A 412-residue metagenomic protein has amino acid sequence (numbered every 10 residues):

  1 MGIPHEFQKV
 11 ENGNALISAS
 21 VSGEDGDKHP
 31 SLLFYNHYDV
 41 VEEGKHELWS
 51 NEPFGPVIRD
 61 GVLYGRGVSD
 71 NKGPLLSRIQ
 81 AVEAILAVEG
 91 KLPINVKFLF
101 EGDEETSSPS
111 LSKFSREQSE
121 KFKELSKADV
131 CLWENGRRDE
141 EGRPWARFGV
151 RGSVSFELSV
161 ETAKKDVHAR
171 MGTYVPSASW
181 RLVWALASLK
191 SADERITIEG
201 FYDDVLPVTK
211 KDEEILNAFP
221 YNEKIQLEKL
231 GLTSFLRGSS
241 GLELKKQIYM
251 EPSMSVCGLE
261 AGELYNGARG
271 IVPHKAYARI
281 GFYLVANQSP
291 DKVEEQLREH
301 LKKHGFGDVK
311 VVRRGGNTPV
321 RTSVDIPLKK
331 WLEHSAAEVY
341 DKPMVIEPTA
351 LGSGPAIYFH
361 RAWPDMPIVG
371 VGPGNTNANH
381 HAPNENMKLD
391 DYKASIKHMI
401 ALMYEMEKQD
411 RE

Functional and structural regions predicted by a protein language model:
M1-H29, S50, F54-P56: A non-catalytic alpha/beta surface segment that caps or lines the substrate-entry region of metallo-dependent hydrolase
D27-H29, E140-E141, T197-K275, Y283-Q296 (+2 more regions): An extended, acidic, His-containing surface patch that forms the Zn2+-binding/catalytic region of metallohydrolases
K28-F100: Active-site metal-coordination/substrate-binding segment of hydrolases, especially metallo-dependent peptidases
Y38-V40, V62, L99-S108, E134-R138 (+3 more regions): Acidic, glycine-rich active-site loops and adjacent beta-strand->loop/helix elements that engage anionic groups
D39, L189-D193, R298-G307: A common structural junction motif
S69, K164-V167, M171, F282-P290 (+1 more regions): A generic structural motif
S69-G149, R411: Acidic/histidine-rich catalytic neighborhood of metal-dependent amide-processing enzymes
K113-F114, G172-E194: A short core secondary-structure module
